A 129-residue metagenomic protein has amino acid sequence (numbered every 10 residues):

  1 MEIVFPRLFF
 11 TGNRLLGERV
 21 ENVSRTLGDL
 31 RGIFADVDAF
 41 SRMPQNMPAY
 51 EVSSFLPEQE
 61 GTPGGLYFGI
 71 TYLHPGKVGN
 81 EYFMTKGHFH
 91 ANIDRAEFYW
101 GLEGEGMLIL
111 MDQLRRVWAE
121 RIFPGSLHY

Functional and structural regions predicted by a protein language model:
M1-I33: Eukaryotic intrinsically disordered, low-complexity regions enriched in proline/serine/threonine/glycine
V23-R121: Active-site region of the double-stranded beta-helix
R121-Y129: Conserved metal-binding segment of the jelly-roll/cupin
